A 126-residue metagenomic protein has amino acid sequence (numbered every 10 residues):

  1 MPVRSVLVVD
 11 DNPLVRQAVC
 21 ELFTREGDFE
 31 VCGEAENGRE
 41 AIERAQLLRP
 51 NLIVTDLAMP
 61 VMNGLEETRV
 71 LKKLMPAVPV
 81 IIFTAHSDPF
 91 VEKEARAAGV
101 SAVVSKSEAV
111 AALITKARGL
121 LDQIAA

Functional and structural regions predicted by a protein language model:
P2-V15, V19-F23: Conserved acidic segment of CheY-like receiver
V9-D10, A35, I53: Conserved sequence signature across two-component system core domains
D28-E36, R44: Short hydrophobic/Thr-rich beta-strand motif most characteristic of the beta2 strand and flanking loop of CheY-like
N37-E40, N63-E66: Acidic catalytic/metal-coordinating carboxylates
L48-V54: Active-site beta3 strand of CheY-like receiver
M59: Receiver (REC) domain active-site loop signature in two-component systems and cognate sites in sensor histidine kinases
E66, S87-G119: Alpha4 helix (beta4-alpha4-beta5 surface) of REC/receiver domains from two-component response regulators
